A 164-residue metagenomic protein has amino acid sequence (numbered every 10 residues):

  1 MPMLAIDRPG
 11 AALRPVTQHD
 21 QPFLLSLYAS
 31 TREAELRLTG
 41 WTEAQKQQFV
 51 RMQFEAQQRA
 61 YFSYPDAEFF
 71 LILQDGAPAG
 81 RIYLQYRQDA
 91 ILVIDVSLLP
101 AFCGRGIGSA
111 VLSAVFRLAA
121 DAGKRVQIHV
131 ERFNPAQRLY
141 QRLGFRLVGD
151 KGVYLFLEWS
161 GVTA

Functional and structural regions predicted by a protein language model:
M1-A5: A detector for short, charged/polar N-terminal pre-domain segments
I6-A11, P15-Q21, L25-I94, L99-P100 (+4 more regions): Acetyl-CoA-dependent GNAT
P22, Q137-R138: Alpha-helical elements of the RecA-like P-loop NTPase motor core of helicases
L99-R105, R132: Active-site acidic-Proline motif in GNAT/NAT acetyltransferases
G104-R117, R138-R142: Conserved acetyl-CoA-binding loop-helix of GNAT-fold acetyltransferases
A119-E131: Conserved GNAT acetyl-CoA-binding A-motif
E131-F133, V153: Active-site beta-loop-alpha junctions enriched in small/polar residues
